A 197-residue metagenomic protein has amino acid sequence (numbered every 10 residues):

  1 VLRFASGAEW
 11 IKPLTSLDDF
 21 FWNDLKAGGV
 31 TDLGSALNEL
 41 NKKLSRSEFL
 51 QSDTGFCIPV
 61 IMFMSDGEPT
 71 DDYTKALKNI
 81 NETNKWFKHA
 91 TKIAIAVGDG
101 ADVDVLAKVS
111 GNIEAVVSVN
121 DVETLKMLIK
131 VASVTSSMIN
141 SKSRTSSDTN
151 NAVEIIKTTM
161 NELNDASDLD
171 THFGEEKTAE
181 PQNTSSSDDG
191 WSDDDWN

Functional and structural regions predicted by a protein language model:
V1, K92-A94, E114-S118: Conserved beta-strand scaffold positions in the cores of enzyme catalytic domains, especially in NTP/NDP-utilizing
V1-K12, V60-M64, A96-V97: Von Willebrand factor
E9, D19-C57, T70-D72, T91-D104 (+1 more regions): Von Willebrand factor
K12-D19, A107-V109: Short, flexible, mixed-charge acidic loops at enzyme active sites
Y73, L77-E82, T149: Mixed-charge (Asp/Glu-Lys/Arg
N81-A90: Arginine/glycine-rich "motif VI" loop of SF2 helicases in the C-terminal RecA-like domain
D99-M160: Von Willebrand factor A/integrin I-like adhesion domains
V122, N140-N197: Extended acidic, low-complexity intrinsically disordered regions
